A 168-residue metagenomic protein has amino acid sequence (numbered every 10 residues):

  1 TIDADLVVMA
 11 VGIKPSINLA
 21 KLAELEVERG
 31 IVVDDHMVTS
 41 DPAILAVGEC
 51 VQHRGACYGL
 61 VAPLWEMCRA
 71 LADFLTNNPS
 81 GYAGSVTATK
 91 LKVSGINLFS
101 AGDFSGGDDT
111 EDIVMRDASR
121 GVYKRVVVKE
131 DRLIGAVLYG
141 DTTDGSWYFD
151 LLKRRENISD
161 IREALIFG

Functional and structural regions predicted by a protein language model:
T1-F74: FAD-site-proximal beta/loop scaffold in flavoenzymes
A10, K124, D141, F167-G168: Residue-level recognition of phosphate/Mg2+-coordinating polar/acidic sites in nucleotide-handling active sites
C50-S146: Mid-to-C-terminal Rossmann-like scaffold of FAD/NAD(P)H-dependent oxidoreductases
N77-N78, R154-R155, G168: Short loop/turn hinge sites at secondary-structure boundaries
T87-T89, I158-G168: Cysteine/selenocysteine-centered motifs that mediate thiol-based redox chemistry or coordinate metal-sulfur cofactors
T142-I161: A short, polar/charged loop-to-alpha-helix boundary motif
